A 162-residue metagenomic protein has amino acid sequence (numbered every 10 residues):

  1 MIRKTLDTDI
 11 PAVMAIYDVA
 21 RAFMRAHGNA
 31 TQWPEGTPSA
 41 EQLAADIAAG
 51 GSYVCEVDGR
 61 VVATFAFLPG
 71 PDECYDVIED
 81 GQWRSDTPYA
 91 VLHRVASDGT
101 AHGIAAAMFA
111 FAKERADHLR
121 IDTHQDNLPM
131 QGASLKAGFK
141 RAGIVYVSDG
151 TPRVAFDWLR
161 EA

Functional and structural regions predicted by a protein language model:
M1-A15: A short beta-loop-alpha structural element at the N-terminal edge of CoA-dependent acyl/N-acetyltransferase catalytic
R21-E41: Conserved GNAT-fold acetyl-CoA-binding loop/helix
A49-F65: Conserved beta-hairpin
A66-T100: Conserved acyl-donor/pantetheine-binding loop and adjacent beta-alpha core of acyl/acetyltransferases and related
R84, V147-A162: C-terminal "cap" of GNAT-fold acetyltransferases
S97-E114, G132-K136: Conserved acetyl-CoA-binding loop-helix of GNAT-fold acetyltransferases
A106, D126-I144, T151: Conserved active-site alpha-helix within GNAT-family acetyltransferase domains
E114-D126: Conserved GNAT acetyl-CoA-binding A-motif
